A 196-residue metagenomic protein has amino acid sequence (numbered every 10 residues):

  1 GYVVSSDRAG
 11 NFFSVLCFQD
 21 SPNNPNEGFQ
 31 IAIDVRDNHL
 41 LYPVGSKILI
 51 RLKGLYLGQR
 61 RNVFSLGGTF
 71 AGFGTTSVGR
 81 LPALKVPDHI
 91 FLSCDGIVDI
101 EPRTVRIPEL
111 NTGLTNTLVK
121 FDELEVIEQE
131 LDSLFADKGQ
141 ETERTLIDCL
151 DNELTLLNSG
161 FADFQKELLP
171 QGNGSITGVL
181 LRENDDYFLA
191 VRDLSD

Functional and structural regions predicted by a protein language model:
Y2-F13, C17-D196: OB-fold nucleic-acid-binding modules
